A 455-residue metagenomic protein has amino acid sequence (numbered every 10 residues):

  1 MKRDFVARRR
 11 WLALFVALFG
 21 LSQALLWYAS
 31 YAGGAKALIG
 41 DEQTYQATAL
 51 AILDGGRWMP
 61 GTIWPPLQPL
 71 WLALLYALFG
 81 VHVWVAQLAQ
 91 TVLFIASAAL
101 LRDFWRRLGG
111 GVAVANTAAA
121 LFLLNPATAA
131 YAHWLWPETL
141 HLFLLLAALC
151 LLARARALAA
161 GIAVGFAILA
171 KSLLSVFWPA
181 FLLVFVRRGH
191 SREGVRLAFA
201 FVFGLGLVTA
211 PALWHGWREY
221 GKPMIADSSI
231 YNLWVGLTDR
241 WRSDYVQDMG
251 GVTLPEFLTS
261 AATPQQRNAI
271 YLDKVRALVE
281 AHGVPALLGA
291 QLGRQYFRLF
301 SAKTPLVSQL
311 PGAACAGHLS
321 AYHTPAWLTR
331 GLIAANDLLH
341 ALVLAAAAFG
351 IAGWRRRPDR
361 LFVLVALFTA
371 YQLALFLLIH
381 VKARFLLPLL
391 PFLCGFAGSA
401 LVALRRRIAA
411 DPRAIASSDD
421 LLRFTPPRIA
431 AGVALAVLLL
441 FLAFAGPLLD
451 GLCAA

Functional and structural regions predicted by a protein language model:
A13-L14, A98-L124, L142-F143, A157-A159 (+1 more regions): Transmembrane-helix signature of polytopic, membrane-embedded enzymes that assemble or transfer cell-envelope glycans
F19-S22, A115-P126, A130, A147-C150 (+2 more regions): Short helix- or helix-capping micro-motifs that position conserved polar/aromatic residues at function-defining sites
Y28-G55, L197-I270: Juxtamembrane membrane-water interface segments immediately following transmembrane helices in multi-pass
W64, A127-L140: Short acidic/glycine- and proline-prone juxtamembrane loop motifs at membrane-interface regions of multi-pass membrane
P66-L70, G80-A99, N116-A120, Y131 (+1 more regions): Loop-to-helix entry region of an early transmembrane alpha helix in multi-pass inner-membrane enzymes
L88-G109, A147, A345-A352: Transmembrane-helix motifs of polytopic, lipid-linked glycan transferases
L100-D103, L121, L140-A160, V164 (+1 more regions): Specific aromatic-rich, kink-prone transmembrane helix
M249-I351: Lumenal/periplasmic acceptor-binding loop at the mouth of the active site in multi-pass, GT-C-fold membrane enzymes
